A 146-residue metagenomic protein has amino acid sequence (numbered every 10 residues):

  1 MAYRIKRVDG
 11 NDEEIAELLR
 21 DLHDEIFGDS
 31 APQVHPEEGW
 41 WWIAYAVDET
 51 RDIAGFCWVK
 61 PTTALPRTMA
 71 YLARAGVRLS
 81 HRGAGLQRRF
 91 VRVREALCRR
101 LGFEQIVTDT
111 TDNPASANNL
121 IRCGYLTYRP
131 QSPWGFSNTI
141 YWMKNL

Functional and structural regions predicted by a protein language model:
M1-A31: Short amphipathic alpha-helix that is part of the acyltransferase structural core
R20-E49, W58: Active-site rim helix/loop that mediates acceptor-substrate recognition in acyltransferases
G39-W41, S137-Y141: Short hydrophobic/aromatic beta-strand or adjacent loop that forms the aromatic wall/cage of a ligand/substrate-binding
D52-P61, M69-G76: Conserved beta-strand in the GNAT
L72-G83, T111: A short, internal acetyl-CoA/4′-phosphopantetheine-binding micro-motif in the GNAT/acyltransferase core
V77, G83-A96, R122: Conserved acetyl-CoA-binding loop-helix of GNAT-fold acetyltransferases
R100, T111-P130, W134-S137: Conserved active-site alpha-helix within GNAT-family acetyltransferase domains
